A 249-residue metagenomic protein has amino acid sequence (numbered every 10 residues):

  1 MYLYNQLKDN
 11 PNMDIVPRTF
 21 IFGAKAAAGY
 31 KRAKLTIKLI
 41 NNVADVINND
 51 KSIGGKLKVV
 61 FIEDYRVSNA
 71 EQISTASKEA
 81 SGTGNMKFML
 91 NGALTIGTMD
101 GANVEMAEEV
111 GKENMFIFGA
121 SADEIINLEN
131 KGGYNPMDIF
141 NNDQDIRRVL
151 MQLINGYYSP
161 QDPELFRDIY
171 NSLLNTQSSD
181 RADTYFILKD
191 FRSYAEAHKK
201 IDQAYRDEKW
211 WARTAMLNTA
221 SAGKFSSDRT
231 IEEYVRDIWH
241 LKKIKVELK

Functional and structural regions predicted by a protein language model:
Y2-P17, N42-K58, M89-T98, E109-E113 (+1 more regions): Secondary-structure transition/capping motifs at alpha-helix termini and the adjoining loop/turn into the next element
N5-L7, D64-S68, K200: Active-site-adjacent structural elements in folded domains
M13-T75, S227, I244: Catalytic cores of eukaryotic secretory-pathway lumenal/extracellular enzymes that build and remodel glycoconjugates
S74-K224, R229, E233-K249: Catalytic binding pocket for nucleotide-activated donors in carbohydrate/polymer assembly enzymes
